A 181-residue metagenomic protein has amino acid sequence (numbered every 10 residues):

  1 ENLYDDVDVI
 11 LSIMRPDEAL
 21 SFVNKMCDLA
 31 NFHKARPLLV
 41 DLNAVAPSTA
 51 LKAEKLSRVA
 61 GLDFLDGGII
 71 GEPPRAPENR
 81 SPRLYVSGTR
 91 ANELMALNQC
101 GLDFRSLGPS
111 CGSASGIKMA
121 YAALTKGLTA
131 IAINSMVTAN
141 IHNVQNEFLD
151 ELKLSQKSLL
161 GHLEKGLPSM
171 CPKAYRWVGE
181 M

Functional and structural regions predicted by a protein language model:
N2-F64: Rossmann-fold NAD(P) dinucleotide-binding segment
L3, E18, F22, T49 (+7 more regions): General structural feature for long, well-ordered alpha-helical segments within catalytic domains of soluble enzymes
Y4-R15, Y85-A91, M136, H142-N146: N-terminal-biased segments
V7-V9, N24, P77-S81, I117-M119 (+1 more regions): Short secondary-structure transition/capping segments
S12-M26, A30-P37, L84-N92, G127-T129 (+1 more regions): Short, structured secondary-structure boundary patches
P16-K25, L102-G108, L152-S155: Short, composition-biased local secondary-structure segments
A19, V45-K126: Rossmann-fold dinucleotide-binding core
I117-M181: Helical "substrate-binding/catalytic lid" subdomain of Rossmann-like NAD(P)-dependent dehydrogenases/reductases
